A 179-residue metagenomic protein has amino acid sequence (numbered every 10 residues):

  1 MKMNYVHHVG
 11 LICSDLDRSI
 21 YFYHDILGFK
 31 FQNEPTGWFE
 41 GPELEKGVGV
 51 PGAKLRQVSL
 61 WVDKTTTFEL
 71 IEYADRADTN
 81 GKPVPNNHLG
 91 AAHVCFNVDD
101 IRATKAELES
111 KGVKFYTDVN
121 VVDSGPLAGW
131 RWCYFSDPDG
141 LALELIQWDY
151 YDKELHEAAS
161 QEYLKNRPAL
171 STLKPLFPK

Functional and structural regions predicted by a protein language model:
K2, E34, F96-K179: Vicinal oxygen chelate
V6-S14, K54-E69, G81-L108, R131-S136 (+1 more regions): Vicinal oxygen chelate
I12-T65, S110, P126-A128: Core segments of cupin and vicinal oxygen chelate
F29-K30, D75-T79: Short hydrophobic/aromatic-rich motifs at helix boundaries and adjacent loops
F39, D75, D149-D152: A short acidic/small-residue loop/turn micro-motif
T79-P83, E154-E157: A short, polar/proline- and glycine-enriched secondary-structure boundary/capping micro-motif
